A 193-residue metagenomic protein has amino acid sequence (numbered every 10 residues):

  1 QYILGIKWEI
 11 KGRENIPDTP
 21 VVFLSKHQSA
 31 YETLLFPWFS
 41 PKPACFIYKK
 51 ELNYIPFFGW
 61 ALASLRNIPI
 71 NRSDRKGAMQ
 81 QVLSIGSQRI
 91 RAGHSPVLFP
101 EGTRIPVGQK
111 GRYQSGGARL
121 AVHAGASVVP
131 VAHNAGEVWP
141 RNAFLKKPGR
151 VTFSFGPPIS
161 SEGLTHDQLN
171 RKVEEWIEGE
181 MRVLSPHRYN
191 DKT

Functional and structural regions predicted by a protein language model:
Q1-I3, D18-R75: Catalytic core of membrane glycerolipid acyltransferases/transacylases, capturing the structured, soluble-facing
Y2-K11, M79-Q80, N134-E137: Short gly/ser/thr-rich secondary-structure transition/capping motifs
I6, K42-A44, H94, A126: A structural micro-motif
I6, T19, V151: Short beta-strand or tight-loop elements that sit immediately N-terminal to catalytic metal-binding acidic residues
I10, I68-N71, S161: Short acidic-hydrophobic, aromatic-tinged amphipathic segments that line or gate anion-handling sites
G12-I16: Glycine-rich helix-loop-beta junction characteristic of Rossmann-like nucleotide cofactor-binding loops
Q80-T193: Non-catalytic C-terminal accessory region of glycerolipid acyltransferases and related lyso-lipid remodeling enzymes
